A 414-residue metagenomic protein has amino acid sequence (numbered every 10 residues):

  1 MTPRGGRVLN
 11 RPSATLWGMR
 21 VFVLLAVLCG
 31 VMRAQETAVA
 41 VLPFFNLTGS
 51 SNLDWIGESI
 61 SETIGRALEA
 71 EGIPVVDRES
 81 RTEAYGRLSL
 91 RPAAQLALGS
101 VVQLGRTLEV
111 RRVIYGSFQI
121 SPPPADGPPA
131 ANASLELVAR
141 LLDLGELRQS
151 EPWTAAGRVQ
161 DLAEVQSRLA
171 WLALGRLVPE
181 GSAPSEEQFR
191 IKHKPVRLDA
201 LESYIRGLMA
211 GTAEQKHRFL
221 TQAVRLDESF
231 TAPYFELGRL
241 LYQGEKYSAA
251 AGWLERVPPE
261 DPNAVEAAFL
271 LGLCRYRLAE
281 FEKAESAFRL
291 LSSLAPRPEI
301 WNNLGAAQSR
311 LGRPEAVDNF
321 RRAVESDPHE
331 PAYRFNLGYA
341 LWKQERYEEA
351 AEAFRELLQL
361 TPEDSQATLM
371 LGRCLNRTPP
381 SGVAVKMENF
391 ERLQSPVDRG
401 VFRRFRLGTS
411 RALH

Functional and structural regions predicted by a protein language model:
Q35-Q103, T107-P128, L144-A155, Q188-H193: Short beta-strand->alpha-helix linker/helix-N-cap micro-motif that forms a surface specificity/interaction loop
Y85, E164-A210: Mid-sequence helix-capping/hinge segment at a functional interface
D143-L174: Short secondary-structure boundary motifs at beta->alpha junctions and helix caps
R197-A232, E236-E245, L273, R277: Alpha-helical segment of the N-proximal tetratricopeptide repeat
G211-F219, Q243-R256, R277-L290, P296 (+3 more regions): Structural signature of tandem alpha-helical TPR/SEL1-like repeats, specifically the intra-repeat loop/turn
P233, A267, I300-W301, Y333 (+1 more regions): TPR alpha-solenoid repeat register
